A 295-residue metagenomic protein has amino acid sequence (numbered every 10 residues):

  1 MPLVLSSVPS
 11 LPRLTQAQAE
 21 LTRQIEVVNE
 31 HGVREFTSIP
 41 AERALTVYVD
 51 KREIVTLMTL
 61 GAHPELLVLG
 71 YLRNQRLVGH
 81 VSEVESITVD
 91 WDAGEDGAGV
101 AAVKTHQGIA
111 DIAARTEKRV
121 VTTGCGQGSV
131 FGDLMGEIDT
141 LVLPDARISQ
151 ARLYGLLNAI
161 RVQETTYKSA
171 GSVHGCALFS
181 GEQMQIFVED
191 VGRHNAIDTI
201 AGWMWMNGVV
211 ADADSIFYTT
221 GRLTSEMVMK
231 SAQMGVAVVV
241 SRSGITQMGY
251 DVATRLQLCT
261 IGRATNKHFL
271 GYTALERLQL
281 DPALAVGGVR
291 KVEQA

Functional and structural regions predicted by a protein language model:
M1, Q183, A283-A285, R290-K291: Polar low-complexity intrinsically disordered regions
P2-F187: Intrinsically disordered, low-complexity regions enriched in acidic/Ser/Thr/Pro/Gln residues
N74, I87-T88, L141, D145 (+8 more regions): Solvent-exposed, non-transmembrane amphipathic alpha-helical segments
T105-E117, E164, V188-N195, A232-S243 (+1 more regions): Short, Lys/Arg-enriched charge-dense amphipathic segments
L157-T220, E226: A mid-sequence, solvent-exposed acidic-amphipathic segment
H194-A283: Feature captures the catalytic cores and cofactor-binding loops of soluble hydro-lyases/lyases that act on carboxylate
R263-A264, G288-A295: Phosphate/diphosphate-binding loops
